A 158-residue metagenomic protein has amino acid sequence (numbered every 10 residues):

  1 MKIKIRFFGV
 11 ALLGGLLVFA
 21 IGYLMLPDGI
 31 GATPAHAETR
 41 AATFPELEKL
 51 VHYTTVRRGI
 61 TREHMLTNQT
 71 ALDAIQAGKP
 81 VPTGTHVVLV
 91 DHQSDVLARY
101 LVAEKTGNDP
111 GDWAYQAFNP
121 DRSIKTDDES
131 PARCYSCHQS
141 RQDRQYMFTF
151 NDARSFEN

Functional and structural regions predicted by a protein language model:
M1-G14: N-terminal Sec-pathway targeting helices
K2-I3, L72, K125: Generic detector of short alpha-helix boundary/capping microenvironments and adjacent low-complexity segments
G15-F19: Alpha-helical transmembrane segments
A20-P27: Juxtamembrane cytosolic interface motif at the C-terminal end of transmembrane helices
P27-T61, I75-N158: Sequence context surrounding c-type heme c attachment/ligation sites in exported
I60-L72: Short, structured beta-strand/loop micro-motifs enriched in basic residues and often containing a Trp
